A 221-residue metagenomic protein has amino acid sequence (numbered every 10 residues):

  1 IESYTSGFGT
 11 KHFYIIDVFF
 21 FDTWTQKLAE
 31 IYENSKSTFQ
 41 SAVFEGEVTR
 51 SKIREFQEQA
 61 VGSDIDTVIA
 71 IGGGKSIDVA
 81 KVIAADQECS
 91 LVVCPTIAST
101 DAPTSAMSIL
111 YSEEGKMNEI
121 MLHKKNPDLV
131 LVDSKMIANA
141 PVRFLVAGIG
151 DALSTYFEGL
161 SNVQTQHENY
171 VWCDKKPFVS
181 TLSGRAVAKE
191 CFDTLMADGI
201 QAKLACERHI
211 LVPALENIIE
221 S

Functional and structural regions predicted by a protein language model:
I1, W24, L28, K52 (+6 more regions): General structural feature for long, well-ordered alpha-helical segments within catalytic domains of soluble enzymes
I1-T67: ATP/NTP phosphate-donor binding region
K11-F13, D66-I69, S90-V92, D128-V130 (+1 more regions): Structural motif
F21-W24, K75-V82, T100-T104: Short glycine/serine/threonine-rich phosphate/pyrophosphate-binding segments that cradle anionic phosphate groups
A60-I97: A short, small-residue-rich loop immediately preceding and capping a beta-strand
S63, I137-A138, A152-V163, T194-C206 (+1 more regions): Change "in soluble alpha/beta enzymes" to "in soluble alpha/beta proteins
Q87-S183: A glycine/threonine-rich phosphate-anchoring loop and its flanking beta-alpha core in nucleotide/phosphate-binding
V171-S221: Active-site segments that bind and position negatively charged phosphate/pyrophosphate groups
